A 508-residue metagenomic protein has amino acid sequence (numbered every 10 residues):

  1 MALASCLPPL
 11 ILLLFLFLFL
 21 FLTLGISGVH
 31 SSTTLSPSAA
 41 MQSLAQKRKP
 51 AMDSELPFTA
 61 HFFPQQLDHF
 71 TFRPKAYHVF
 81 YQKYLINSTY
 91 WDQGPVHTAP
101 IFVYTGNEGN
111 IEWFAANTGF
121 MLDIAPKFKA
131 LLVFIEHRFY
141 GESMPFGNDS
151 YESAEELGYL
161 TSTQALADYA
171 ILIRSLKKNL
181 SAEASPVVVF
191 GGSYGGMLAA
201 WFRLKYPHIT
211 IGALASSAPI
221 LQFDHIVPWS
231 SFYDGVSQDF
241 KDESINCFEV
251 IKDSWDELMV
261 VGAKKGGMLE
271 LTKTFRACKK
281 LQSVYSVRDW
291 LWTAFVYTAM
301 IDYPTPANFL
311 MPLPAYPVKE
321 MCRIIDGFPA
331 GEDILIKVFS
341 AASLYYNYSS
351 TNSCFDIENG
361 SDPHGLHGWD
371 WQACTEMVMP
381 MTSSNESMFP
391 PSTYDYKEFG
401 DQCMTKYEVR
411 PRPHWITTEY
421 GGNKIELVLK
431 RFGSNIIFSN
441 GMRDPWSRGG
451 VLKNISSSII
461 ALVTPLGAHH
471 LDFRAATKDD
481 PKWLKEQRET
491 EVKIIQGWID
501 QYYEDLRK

Functional and structural regions predicted by a protein language model:
A2-L131, E142, K493-K508: Catalytic-loop region of hydrolases
E108, L131, E136-Y140, P219 (+1 more regions): Short beta-to-alpha linker loops that shape the active-site pocket of alpha/beta-hydrolase fold enzymes
F139-E155, D472: Glycine-rich "HGGG/HGxG" loop immediately N-terminal to the catalytic nucleophile of the alpha/beta-hydrolase
A154-N179: Alpha/beta-hydrolase active-site loop
S181-Y194: Alpha/beta-hydrolase fold nucleophile elbow
G191-G195, A199, R203, D444: Gly/Ala-rich beta-loop-alpha elbow adjacent to hydrolase catalytic centers
H208-A330: A catalytic-pocket lid/entrance helix-loop region that shapes and gates access to the active site across common
V287-K508: C-terminal subdomain of alpha/beta-hydrolase-fold enzymes, centered on the catalytic histidine and its supporting
